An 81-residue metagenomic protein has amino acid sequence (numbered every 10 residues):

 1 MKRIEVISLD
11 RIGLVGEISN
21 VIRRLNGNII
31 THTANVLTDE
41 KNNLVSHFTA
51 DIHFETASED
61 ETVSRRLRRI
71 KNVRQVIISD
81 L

Functional and structural regions predicted by a protein language model:
M1-L81: A conserved regulatory-domain signal marking ACT and ACT-like small-molecule sensing domains and adjacent regulatory
